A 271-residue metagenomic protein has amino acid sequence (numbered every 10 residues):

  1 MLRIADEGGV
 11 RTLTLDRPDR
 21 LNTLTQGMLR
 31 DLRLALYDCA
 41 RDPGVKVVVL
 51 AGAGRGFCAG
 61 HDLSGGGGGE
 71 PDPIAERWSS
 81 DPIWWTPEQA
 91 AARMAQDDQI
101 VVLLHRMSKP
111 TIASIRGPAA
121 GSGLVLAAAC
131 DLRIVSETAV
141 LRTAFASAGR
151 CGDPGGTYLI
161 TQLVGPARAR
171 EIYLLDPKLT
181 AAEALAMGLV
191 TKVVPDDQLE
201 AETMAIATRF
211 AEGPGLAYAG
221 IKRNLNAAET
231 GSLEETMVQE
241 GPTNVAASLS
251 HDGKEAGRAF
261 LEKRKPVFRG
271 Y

Functional and structural regions predicted by a protein language model:
M1-A53: Conserved CoA-thioester-binding segment of acyl-CoA-metabolizing enzymes
P18, I134-A139, A181, V190-V238 (+3 more regions): C-terminal long alpha-helix characteristic of the crotonase
G52-I100, A119, A148-G149: Glycine- (often His-adjacent) and acidic-residue-rich active-site loop that binds/positions the CoA thioester
G60, M94, D98, G121 (+4 more regions): Glycine-rich phosphate-binding loop at the start of an alpha helix
Q99-M107, S114, A120-L174, M187 (+1 more regions): CoA-thioester-processing core
P177-E183: Acidic, divalent-metal-coordinating active-site segment for phosphoryl/phosphodiester hydrolysis, typified by short
